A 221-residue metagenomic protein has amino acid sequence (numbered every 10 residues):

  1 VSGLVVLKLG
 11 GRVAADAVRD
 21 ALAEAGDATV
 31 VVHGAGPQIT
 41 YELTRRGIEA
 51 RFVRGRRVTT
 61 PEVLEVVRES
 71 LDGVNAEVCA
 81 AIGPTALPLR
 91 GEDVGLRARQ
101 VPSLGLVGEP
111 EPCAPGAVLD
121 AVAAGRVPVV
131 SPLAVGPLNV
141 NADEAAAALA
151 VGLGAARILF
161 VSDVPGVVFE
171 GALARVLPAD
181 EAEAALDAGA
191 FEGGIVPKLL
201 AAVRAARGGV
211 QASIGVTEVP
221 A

Functional and structural regions predicted by a protein language model:
V1-Q211, V216-E218: Nucleotide/pyrophosphate-binding catalytic subdomain
A221: Short loop/helix-cap segments at secondary-structure boundaries that form the rim of catalytic
